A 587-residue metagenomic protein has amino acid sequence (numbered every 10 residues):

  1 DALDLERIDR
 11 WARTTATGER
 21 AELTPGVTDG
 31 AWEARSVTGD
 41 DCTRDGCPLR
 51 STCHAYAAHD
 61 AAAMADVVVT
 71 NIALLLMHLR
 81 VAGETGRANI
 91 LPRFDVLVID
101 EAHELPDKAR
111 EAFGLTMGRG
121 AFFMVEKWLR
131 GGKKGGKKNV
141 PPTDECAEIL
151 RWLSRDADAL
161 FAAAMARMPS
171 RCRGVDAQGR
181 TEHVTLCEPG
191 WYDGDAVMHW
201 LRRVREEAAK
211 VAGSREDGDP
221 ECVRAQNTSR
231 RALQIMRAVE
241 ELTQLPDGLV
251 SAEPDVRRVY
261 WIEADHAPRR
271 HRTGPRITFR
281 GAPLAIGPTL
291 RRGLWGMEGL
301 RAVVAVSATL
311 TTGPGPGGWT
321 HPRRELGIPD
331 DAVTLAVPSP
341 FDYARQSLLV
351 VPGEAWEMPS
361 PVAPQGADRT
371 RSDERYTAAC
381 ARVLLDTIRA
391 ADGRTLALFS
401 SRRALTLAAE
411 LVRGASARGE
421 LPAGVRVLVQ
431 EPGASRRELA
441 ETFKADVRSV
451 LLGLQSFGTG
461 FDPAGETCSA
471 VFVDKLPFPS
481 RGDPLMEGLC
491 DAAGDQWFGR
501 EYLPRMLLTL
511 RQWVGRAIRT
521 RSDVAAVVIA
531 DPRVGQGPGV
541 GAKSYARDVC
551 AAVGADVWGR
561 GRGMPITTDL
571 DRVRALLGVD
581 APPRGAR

Functional and structural regions predicted by a protein language model:
D1-V68, A73-L76, K127, K133-D144 (+5 more regions): A substrate-engagement module of RecA-like helicase motors
W32-V68, L76-A88, V211-S347, V351-G353 (+2 more regions): A contiguous, basic/glycine-rich beta-loop/short-helix subdomain that forms a polymer-engagement track
A102-H103, D107-T185: Conserved phosphoryl-transfer catalytic core
V304-A308, G393-S400, I529-A530: Conserved RecA-like ASCE P-loop NTPase motor core of nucleic-acid helicases/translocases
P352-E374, E431-G535: Conserved RecA-like P-loop NTPase helicase motor core
A355-S400: Conserved interdomain hinge at the start of the Helicase C-terminal
S400-E431: Conserved helicase motor "Helicase C" RecA-like lobe of SF1/SF2 P-loop NTPases
V528-R587: N-terminal targeting/trafficking signals and adjacent low-complexity tails
